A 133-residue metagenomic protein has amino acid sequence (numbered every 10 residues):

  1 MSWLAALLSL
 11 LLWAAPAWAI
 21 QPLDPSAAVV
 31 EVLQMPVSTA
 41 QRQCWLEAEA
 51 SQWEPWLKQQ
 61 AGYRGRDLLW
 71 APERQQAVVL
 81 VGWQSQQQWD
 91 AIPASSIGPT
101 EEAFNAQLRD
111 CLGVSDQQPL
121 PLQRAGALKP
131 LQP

Functional and structural regions predicted by a protein language model:
M1-L7: Bacterial N-terminal signal peptides that target proteins for export
L4, A15-V30, D67-Q75, E101-P133: Glycine-rich beta-strand-turn "strand-cap" elements at beta-sheet edges
S9-W13: Hydrophobic alpha-helical segments of integral membrane proteins
A28-P36, G65-S96: Short, well-ordered beta-strand segments in beta-rich or mixed alpha/beta enzyme and ligand-binding folds
V32, E49-Q52: Short, aromatic-enriched amphipathic alpha-helices that serve as compact interaction elements
P36-E49: Short, surface-exposed ligand-recognition loops at beta-strand->loop->(often short) alpha-helix junctions that present
S38-A40, Q86, A125: Generic structural motif
S51-R64, G82-L120, L131: An amphipathic, aromatic/His-enriched active-site/gating alpha helix that lines ligand/cofactor pockets
